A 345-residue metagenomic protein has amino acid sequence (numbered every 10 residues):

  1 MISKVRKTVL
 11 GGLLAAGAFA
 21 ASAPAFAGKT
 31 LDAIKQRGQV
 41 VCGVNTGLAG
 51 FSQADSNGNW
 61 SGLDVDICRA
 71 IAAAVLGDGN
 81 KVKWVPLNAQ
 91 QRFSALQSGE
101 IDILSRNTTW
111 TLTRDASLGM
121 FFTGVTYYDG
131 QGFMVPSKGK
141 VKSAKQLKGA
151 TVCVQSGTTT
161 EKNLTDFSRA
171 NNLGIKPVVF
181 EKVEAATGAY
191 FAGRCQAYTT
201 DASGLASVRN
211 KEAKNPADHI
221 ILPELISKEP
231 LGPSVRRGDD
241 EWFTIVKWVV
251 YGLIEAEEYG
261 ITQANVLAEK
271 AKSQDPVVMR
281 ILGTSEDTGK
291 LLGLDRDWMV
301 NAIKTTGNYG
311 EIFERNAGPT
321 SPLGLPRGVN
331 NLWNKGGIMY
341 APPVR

Functional and structural regions predicted by a protein language model:
I2-G12: Bacterial N-terminal signal peptides that target proteins for export
S22-A23: N-terminal signal peptide c-region/cleavage motif recognized by signal peptidases
A27-S105, T284, T288, L292-M299 (+4 more regions): Extracytoplasmic small-molecule ligand-binding "clamshell" domains of the periplasmic binding protein/Venus flytrap
K35-Q39, A72-G77, Q97-I101, T109 (+6 more regions): Sec-exported extracytoplasmic/periplasmic mature domains
V41-G50, W60-V75, T109, D129-A185 (+1 more regions): Bilobed "Venus flytrap"/periplasmic-binding protein-like clamshell domains and structurally analogous long
D66-R69, A73-V75, K138-V141, K145 (+6 more regions): Extended ligand-binding regions for polar small-molecule ligands
R69, A73, G77, K81-Q146 (+3 more regions): Acidic, polar ligand-binding/catalytic clefts
V82-S94, P177-A192: Short helix-initiation/N-cap motifs at beta->coil->alpha
